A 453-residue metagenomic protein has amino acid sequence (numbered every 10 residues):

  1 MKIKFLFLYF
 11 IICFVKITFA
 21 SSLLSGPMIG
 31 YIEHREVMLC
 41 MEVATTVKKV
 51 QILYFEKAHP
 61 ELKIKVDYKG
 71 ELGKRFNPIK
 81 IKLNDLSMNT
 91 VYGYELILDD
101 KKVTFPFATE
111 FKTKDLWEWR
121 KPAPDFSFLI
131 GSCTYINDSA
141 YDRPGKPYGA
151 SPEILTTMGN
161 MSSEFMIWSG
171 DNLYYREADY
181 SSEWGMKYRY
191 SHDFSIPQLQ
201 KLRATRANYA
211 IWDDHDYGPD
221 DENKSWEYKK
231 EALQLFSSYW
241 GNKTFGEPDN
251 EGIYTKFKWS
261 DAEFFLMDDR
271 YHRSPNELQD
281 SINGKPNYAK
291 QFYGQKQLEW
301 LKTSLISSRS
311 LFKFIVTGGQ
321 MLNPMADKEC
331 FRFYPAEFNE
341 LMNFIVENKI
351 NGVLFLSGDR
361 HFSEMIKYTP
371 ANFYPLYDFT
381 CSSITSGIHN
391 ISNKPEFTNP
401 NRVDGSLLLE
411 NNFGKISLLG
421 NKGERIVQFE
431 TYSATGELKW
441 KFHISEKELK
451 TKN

Functional and structural regions predicted by a protein language model:
M1-L24: Bacterial Sec-dependent N-terminal signal peptides
S21-N453: Metal-dependent phosphoester/phosphodiester hydrolase catalytic core
